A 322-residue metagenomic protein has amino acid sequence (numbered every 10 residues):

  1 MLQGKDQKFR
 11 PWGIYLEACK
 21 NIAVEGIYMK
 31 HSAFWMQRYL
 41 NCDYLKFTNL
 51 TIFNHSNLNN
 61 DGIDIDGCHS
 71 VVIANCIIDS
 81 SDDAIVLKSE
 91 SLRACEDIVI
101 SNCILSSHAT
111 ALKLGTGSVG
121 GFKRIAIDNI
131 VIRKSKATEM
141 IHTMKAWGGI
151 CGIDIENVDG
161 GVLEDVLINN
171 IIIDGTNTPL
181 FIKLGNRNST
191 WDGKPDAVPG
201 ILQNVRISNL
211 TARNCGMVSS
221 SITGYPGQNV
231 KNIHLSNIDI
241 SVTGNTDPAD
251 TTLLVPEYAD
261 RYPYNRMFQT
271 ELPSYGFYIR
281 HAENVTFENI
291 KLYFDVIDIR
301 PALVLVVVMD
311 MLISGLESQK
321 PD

Functional and structural regions predicted by a protein language model:
M1-D322: Extracellular/periplasmic carbohydrate-active domains that bind, remodel, or depolymerize complex polysaccharides
